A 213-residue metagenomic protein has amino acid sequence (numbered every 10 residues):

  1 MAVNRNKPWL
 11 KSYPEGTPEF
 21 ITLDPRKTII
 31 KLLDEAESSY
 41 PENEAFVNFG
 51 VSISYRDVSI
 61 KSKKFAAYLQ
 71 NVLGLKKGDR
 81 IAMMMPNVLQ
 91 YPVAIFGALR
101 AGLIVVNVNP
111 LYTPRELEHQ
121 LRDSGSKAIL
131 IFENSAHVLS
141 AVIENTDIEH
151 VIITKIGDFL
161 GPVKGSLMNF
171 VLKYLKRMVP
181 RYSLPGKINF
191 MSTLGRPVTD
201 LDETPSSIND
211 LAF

Functional and structural regions predicted by a protein language model:
M1-R26: Flexible, non-catalytic linker and terminal segments flanking ANL/adenylate-forming cores
K7-K11, K31-S54, A212: AMP-dependent adenylate-forming
P25, E42-K76, A82-V88, P92-F96 (+2 more regions): Conserved AMP-binding/adenylate-forming core of the ANL superfamily
A82, A128-L130, I152: Structural motif
G102: Structured binding elements
Y112-N145, L160: Conserved ATP-dependent adenylate/AMP-binding module captured primarily in the ANL superfamily
V142-N209: ANL superfamily adenylate-forming
